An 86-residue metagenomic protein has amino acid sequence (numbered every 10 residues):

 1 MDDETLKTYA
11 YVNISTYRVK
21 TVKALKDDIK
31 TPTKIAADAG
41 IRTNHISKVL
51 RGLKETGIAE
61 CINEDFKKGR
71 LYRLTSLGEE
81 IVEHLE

Functional and structural regions predicted by a protein language model:
M1-V19: Short alpha-helical segments that sit at the start of domains
S15, N63-Y72: Short, Lys/Arg-rich nucleic-acid/phosphate-binding segment
V19-K23, E80: Pre-recognition alpha-helix immediately N-terminal to the DNA-recognition helix within helix-turn-helix or winged-helix
D27-T31: Short capping segments at the starts of secondary-structure elements
K34-D38: A short acidic, leucine-rich amphipathic alpha-helix
I41-E55: Short amphipathic alpha-helical interaction segments
K54-E64: A short, conserved structural fragment
L71-E86: Conserved segment of winged-helix/HTH DNA-binding domains
